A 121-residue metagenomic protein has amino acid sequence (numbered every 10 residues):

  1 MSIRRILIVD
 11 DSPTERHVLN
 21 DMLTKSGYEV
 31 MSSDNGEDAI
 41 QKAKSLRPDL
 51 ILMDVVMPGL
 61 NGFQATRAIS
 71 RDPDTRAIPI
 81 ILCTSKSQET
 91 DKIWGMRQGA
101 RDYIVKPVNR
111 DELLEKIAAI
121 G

Functional and structural regions predicted by a protein language model:
H17-K25: Charged docking surfaces used in two-component/phosphorelay signaling
G27-D34, K42: Short hydrophobic/Thr-rich beta-strand motif most characteristic of the beta2 strand and flanking loop of CheY-like
L46-L52: Active-site beta3 strand of CheY-like receiver
M57: Receiver (REC) domain active-site loop signature in two-component systems and cognate sites in sensor histidine kinases
R101: Short, glycine/charged-rich "phosphate-handling" switch motifs in NTP-dependent and phosphotransfer domains
V108-A118: C-terminal output helix
